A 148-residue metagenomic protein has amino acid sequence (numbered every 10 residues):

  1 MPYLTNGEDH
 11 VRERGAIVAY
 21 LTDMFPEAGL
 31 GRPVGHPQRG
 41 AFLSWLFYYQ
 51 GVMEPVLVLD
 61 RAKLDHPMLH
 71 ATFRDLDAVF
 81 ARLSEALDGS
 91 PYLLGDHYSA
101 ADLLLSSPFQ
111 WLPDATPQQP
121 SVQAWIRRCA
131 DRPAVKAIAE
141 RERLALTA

Functional and structural regions predicted by a protein language model:
M1-A71, D77, S84: GST-like domain detector, emphasizing the conserved glutathione-binding G-site in the N-terminal thioredoxin-like
V18, P113, K136: Nucleotide phosphate-binding site architecture
T22, P108-F109, A139: Active-site-flanking alpha-helical
P33-H36, L93-A100, E142-R143: Short, surface-exposed recognition loops or helix-turn segments adjacent to catalytic cores
W45-P133: GST-like fold's C-terminal all-alpha helical module
I138-A148: Terminal-tail/helix-coil boundary detector
